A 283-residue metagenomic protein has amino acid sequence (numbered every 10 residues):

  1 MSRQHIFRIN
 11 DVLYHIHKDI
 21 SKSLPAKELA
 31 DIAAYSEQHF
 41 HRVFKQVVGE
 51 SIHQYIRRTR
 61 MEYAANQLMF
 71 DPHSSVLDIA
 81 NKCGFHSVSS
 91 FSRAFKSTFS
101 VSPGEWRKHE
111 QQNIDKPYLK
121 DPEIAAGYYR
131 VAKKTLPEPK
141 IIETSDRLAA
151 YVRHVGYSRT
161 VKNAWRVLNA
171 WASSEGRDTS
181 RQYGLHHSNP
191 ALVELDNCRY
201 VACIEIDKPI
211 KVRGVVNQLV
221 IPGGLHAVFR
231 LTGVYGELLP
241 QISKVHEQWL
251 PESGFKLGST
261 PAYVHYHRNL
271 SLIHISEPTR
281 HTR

Functional and structural regions predicted by a protein language model:
M1-Q4, Y14, K18, M69-F70 (+1 more regions): …primarily DNA-binding HTH/wHTH and HhH modules…
N10-K27, V47-K82, H109-Y128: Terminal helix-turn-helix DNA-binding modules in bacterial transcription factors
I32, S36-H39, H86-S87: Short coil turns linking two alpha-helices in DNA-binding domains
Q38-F40, F44, F91, F95: Short hydrophobic/aromatic patch on the recognition helix
K120-L225, F229: Mid-protein regulatory/catalytic core that forms ligand/cofactor-binding pockets and protein-protein interaction
Q248-L257: Mixed-charge, glycine-accented linear interaction segment located at domain edges/termini
G258-L272: Low-complexity, intrinsically disordered Gly/Pro/Thr-rich segments
I273-R283: Single conserved hydrophobic/aromatic residue that forms the stacking wall/gate of nucleotide- or nucleobase-binding
